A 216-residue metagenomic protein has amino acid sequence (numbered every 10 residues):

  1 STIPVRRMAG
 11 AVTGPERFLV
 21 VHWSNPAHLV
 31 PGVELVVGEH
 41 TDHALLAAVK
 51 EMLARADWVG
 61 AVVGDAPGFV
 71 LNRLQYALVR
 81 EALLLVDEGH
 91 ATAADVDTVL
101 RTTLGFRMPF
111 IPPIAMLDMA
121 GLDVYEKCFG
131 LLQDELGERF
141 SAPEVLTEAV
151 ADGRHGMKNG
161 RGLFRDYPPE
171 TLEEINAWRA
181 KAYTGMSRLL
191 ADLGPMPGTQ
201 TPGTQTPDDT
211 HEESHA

Functional and structural regions predicted by a protein language model:
S1-D65, F69-R73: Rossmann-fold dinucleotide-binding core
G32-V37, D87, T98-R101: Active-site-adjacent "lid/gating" segments in soluble enzymes
H43-A44, H90-A91, D123: Substrate-binding strand-loop-helix patch in Rossmann-like NAD(P)-dependent oxidoreductase/epimerase domains
W58, G64-D65, A93-A216: NAD(P)-dependent Rossmann-like dehydrogenase/reductase catalytic/cofactor-binding core
V70-L71, L78, A120-V124: Mid-domain beta-loop-alpha active-site segment that forms a flexible, acidic cofactor/metal-binding surface
Q75, V79-E81, R101: Structural/interface elements that position substrates and couple domains in central-metabolism enzymes
L84-T92: C-terminal regulatory/interaction module of P-loop NTP-utilizing enzymes
